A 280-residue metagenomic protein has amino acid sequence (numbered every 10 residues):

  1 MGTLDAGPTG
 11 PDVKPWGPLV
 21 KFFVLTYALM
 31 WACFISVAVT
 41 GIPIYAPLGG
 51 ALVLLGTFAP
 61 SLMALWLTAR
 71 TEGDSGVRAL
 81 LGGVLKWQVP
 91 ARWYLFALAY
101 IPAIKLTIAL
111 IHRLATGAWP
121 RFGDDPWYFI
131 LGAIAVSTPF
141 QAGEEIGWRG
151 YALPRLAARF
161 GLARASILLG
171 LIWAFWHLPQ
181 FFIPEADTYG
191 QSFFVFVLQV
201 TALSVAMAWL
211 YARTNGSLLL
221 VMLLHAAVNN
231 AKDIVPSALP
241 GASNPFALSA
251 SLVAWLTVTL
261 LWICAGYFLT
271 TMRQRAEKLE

Functional and structural regions predicted by a protein language model:
G2-T9, C33-F96, L110-D125, L210-G216 (+1 more regions): Membrane-helix interface linkers and caps
P18-W31, T57-S61, Y94-K105, G170-I172 (+1 more regions): Alpha-helical transmembrane segments
Y27-I35, P102-A109, S137-T138, L171-Q180 (+1 more regions): Aromatic-anchored segments of alpha-helical transmembrane domains
A32-V53, A109-R121, I183-Q191, N230-L252: Juxtamembrane/transmembrane-helix boundary motifs at the membrane-water interface
W119-I134, E185-L198: Juxtamembrane helix-entry segments on the extracytoplasmic side of multipass membrane proteins
G143-G170, P184, A212-S217: Membrane-interface helix/loop boundary segments of multi-pass membrane proteins
V197-A206: Hydrophobic alpha-helical segments embedded in the membrane of multi-pass proteins
G216-L219, L223-E280: C-terminal membrane module of polytopic membrane proteins
